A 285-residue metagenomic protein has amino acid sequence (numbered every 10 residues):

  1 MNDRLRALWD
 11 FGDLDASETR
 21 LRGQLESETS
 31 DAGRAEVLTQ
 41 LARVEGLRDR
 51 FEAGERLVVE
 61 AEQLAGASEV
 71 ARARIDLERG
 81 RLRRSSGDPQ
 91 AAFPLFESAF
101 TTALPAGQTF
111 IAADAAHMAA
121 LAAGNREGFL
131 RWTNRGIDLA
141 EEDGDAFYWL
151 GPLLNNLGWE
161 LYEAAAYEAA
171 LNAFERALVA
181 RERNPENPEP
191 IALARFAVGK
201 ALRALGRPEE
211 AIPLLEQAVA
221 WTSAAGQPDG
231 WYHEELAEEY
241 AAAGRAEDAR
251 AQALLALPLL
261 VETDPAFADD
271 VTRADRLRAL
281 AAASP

Functional and structural regions predicted by a protein language model:
M1-T39: N-terminal leader/linker segments that initiate helical-solenoid repeat arrays
D3-D10, E36-R50, A73-G87, I111-R126 (+4 more regions): Tandem amphipathic alpha-helical repeat scaffolds
L14, D31, E69-A71, A106-T109 (+7 more regions): Inter-repeat boundary and helix-capping residues of tandem alpha-helical solenoids
L25-E26, V59-L64, E97-Q108, N134-E142 (+3 more regions): Amphipathic alpha-helical segments of tetratricopeptide repeats
N155-E163, Y167-G226: Eukaryotic tandem repeat interaction scaffolds
F196, E209-T263: Ankyrin-repeat and related helical/solenoid repeat scaffolds used for protein-protein interactions
E262-P285: Terminal, low-structured helical/coil segments at or just beyond the last alpha-helical repeat
